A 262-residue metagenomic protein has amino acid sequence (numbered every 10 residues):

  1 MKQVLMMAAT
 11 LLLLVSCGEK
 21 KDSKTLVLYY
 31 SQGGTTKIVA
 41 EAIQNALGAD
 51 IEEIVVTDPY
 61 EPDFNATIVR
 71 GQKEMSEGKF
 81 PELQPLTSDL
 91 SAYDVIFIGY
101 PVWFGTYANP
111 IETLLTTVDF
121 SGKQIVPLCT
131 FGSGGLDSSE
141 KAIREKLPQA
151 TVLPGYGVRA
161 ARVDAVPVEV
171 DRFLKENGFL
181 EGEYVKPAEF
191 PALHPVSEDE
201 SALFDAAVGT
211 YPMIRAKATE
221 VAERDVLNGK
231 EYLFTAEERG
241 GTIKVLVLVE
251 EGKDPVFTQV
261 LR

Functional and structural regions predicted by a protein language model:
M1-M7: Sec-dependent signal peptide recognition, specifically the positively charged N-region followed immediately by
V15-S16: C-terminal motif of bacterial Sec signal peptides marking the signal peptidase cleavage site
E19-I98, G105, E112, T116 (+5 more regions): N-terminal beta1-alpha1-beta2 submodule of the flavodoxin-like/Rossmannoid cofactor-binding fold
K37, E41, A108, L136-K141 (+1 more regions): Short, surface-exposed alpha-helical segments at coil->helix boundaries
Q124, N228-F234: Short, hydrophobic/aromatic-rich segments at coil-to-beta transitions
V126-D164: Short, glycine-/small-residue-rich phosphate/pyrophosphate-handling segment
R159-E181: C-terminal helix of von Willebrand factor
E176-P212: N-terminal trafficking/processing presequences and adjacent post-cleavage segments of proteins routed to secretion
